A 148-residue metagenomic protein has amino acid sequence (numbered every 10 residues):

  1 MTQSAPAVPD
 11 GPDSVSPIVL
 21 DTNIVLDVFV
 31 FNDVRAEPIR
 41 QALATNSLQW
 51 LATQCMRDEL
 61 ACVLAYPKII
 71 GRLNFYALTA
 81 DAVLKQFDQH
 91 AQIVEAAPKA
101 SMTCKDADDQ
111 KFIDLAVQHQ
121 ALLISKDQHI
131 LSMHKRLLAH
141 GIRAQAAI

Functional and structural regions predicted by a protein language model:
M1-A52: Short, well-structured N-terminal submotif of metal-dependent ribonuclease cores
T2-S4, Q110-I113, V117-I124, Q128-I148: Acidic, PIN/NYN-like endoribonuclease modules and their adjacent C-terminal/linker elements
D13, V34, L51, L78 (+2 more regions): Residues at secondary-structure transition points
I24-V25, M56, H129-I130: Alpha-helix capping/helix-boundary segments
L26-F29, L73, P98-K105: Short, flexible loop segments at the rims of nucleotide/cofactor-binding pockets, characterized by
D27-F29, V63, R72, M133-H134: Residues that scaffold the ATP/ADP-binding catalytic core of kinase and kinase-like folds
Q41-K99: PIN-domain endoribonuclease scaffold, especially VapC-family toxins
D88-A121: Mid-chain, well-packed structural core segment of small domains
